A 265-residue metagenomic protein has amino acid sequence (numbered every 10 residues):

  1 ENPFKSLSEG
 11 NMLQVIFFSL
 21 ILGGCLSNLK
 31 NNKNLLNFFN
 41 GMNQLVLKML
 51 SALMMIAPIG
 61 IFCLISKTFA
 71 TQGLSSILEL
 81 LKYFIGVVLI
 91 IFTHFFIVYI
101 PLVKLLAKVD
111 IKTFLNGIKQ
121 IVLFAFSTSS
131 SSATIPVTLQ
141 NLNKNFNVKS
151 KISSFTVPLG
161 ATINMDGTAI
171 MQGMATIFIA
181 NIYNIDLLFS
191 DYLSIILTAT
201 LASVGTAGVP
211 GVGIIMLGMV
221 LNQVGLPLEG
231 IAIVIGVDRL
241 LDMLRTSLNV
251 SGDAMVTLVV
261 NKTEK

Functional and structural regions predicted by a protein language model:
E1-K112: Signature of multi-pass transmembrane helix bundles
K5, N37-A52, E79, T113-F124 (+4 more regions): Short amphipathic alpha-helical coupling elements at transmembrane boundaries
G10-Q14, S51-M55, L89-I90, K104-L115 (+4 more regions): Membrane-interfacial loop-to-helix junctions in multi-pass transporters
M12-S19, I56, G160-M171, V237-G252: Membrane-embedded alpha-helical segments of transport systems, primarily multispan ion/solute transporters
L29-K33, G41, Q72, A107-I111 (+4 more regions): Juxtamembrane helix-boundary/capping and inter-helix hinge elements in multi-pass membrane proteins
N43, L81-V98, G117-V122, L193-T206 (+2 more regions): Small-residue-enriched core segments of transmembrane alpha-helices in multipass membrane transport and channel
L123-S203, T257-L258, K265: Helix-loop-helix junctions within the multi-pass membrane cores of secondary transporters/permeases
G173-K265: Transmembrane alpha-helical segments and their short flanking loops that form helix-hairpins/helix-helix interfaces
